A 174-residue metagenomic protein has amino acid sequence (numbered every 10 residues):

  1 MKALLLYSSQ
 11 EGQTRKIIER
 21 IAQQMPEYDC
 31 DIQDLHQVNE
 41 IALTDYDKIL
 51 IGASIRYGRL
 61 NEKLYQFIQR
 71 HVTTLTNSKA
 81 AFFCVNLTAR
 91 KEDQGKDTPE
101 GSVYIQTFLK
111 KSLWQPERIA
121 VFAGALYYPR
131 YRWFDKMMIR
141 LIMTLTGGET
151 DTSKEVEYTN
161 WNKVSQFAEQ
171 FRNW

Functional and structural regions predicted by a protein language model:
K2-Y28: N-terminal beta1-alpha1 ligand-phosphate binding loop
S9, H36, N86: Short beta-to-alpha linker loops that shape the active-site pocket of alpha/beta-hydrolase fold enzymes
Q24, Y28-D31, K48, R56-W174: FMN-binding flavodoxin-like domain, especially the glycine-rich phosphate-binding loop
Y28-E40: A short, well-structured beta->alpha microelement
T44-D45: Alpha-helix C-terminal capping/helix-to-coil transition sites in glycosyltransferase folds
A53: Glycine-rich, N-terminal phosphate-binding loop of Rossmann-like dinucleotide-binding domains
